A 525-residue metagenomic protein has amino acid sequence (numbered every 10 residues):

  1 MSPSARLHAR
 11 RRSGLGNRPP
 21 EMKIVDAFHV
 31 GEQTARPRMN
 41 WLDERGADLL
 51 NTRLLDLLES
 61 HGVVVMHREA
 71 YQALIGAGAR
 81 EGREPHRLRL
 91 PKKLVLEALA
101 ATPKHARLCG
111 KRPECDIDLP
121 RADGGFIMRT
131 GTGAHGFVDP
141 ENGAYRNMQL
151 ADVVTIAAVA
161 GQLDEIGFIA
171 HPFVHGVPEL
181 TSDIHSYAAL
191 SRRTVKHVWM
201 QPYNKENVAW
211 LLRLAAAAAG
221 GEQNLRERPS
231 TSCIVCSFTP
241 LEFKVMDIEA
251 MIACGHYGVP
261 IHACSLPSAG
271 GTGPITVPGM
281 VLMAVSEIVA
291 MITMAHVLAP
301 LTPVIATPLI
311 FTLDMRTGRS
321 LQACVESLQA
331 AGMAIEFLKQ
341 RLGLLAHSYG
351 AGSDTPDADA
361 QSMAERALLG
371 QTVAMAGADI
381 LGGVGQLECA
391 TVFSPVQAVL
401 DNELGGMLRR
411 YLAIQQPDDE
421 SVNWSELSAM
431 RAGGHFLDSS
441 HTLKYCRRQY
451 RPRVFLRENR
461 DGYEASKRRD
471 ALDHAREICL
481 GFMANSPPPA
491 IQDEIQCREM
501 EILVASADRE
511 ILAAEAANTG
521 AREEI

Functional and structural regions predicted by a protein language model:
S2-H29, E81-R89, A106-C115, L119-G125 (+3 more regions): Long, compositionally biased, glycine/small-hydrophobic-enriched stretches that function as flexible linkers, tethers
S2-V30, W41-R53, H61, M66-A73 (+1 more regions): Catalytic-core signal marking the mid-to-C-terminal active-site face
D26-H29, E44-L55, P120-N142, R341-S353: N-terminal small/glycine-rich loop or linker at the start of catalytic domains across soluble metabolic enzymes
R45, L49, V65, E69 (+13 more regions): Conserved active-site and cofactor/substrate-binding residues in soluble primary-metabolism enzymes
L55-V63, A79-R80, A100, K104-R107 (+12 more regions): Generic secondary-structure signature for well-ordered alpha-helical cores
E59, H86-P274, P278: Catalytic alpha/beta active-site cores
V64-Y71, E84-P85, G167, L225-E227 (+7 more regions): Flexible, glycine/charged-enriched surface loops at secondary-structure junctions
I234-L404: Glycine-rich anion/phosphate-binding loop at the beta-strand->alpha-helix junction
